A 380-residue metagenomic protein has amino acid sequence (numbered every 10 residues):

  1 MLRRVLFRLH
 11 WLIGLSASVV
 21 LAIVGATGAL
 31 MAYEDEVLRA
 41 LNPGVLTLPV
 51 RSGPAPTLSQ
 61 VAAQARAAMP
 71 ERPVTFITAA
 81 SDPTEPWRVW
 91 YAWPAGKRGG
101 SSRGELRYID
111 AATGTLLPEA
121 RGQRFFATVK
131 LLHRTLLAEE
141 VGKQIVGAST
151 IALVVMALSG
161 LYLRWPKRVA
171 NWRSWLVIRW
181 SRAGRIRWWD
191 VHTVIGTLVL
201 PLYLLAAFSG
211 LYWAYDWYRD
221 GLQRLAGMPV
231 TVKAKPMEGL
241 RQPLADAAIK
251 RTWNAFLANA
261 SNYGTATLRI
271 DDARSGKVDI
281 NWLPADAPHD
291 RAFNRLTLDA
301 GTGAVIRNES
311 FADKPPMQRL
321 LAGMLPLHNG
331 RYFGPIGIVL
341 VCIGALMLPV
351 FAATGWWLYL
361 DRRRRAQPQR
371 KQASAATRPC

Functional and structural regions predicted by a protein language model:
M1-C380: Conserved histidines in hydrophobic membrane contexts and catalytic metal-binding motifs
